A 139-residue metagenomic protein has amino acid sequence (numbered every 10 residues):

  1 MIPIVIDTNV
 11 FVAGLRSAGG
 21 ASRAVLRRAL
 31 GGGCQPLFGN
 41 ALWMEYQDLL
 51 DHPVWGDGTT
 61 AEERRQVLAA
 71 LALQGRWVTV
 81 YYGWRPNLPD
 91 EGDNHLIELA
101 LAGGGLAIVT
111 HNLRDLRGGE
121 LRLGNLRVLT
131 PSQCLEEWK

Functional and structural regions predicted by a protein language model:
M1-F38: Short, well-structured N-terminal submotif of metal-dependent ribonuclease cores
T8, N40-A41, H111-L113: Short secondary-structure boundary segments
G14-L15, L49, G58, G119 (+1 more regions): Residues that scaffold the ATP/ADP-binding catalytic core of kinase and kinase-like folds
S17-A18, R23, L50, E120-R122: Short amphipathic alpha-helical segments
R28-G83: PIN-domain endoribonuclease scaffold, especially VapC-family toxins
L73-I108, L113: Active-site neighborhoods of divalent-metal-dependent phosphate/nucleic-acid chemistry enzymes
N94, L101-A107, L113-K139: Acidic, PIN/NYN-like endoribonuclease modules and their adjacent C-terminal/linker elements
